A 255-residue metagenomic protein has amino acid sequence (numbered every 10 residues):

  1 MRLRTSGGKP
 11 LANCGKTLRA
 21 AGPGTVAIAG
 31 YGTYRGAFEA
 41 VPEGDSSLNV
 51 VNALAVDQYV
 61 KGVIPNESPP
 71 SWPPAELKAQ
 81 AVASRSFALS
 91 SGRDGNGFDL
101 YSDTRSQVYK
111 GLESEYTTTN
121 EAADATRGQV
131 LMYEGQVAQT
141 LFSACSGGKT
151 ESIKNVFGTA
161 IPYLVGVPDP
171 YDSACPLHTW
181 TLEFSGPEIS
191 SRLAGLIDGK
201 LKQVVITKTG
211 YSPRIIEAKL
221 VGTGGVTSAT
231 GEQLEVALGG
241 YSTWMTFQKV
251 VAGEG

Functional and structural regions predicted by a protein language model:
M1-G255: Conserved, single-site charged/polar hotspot
